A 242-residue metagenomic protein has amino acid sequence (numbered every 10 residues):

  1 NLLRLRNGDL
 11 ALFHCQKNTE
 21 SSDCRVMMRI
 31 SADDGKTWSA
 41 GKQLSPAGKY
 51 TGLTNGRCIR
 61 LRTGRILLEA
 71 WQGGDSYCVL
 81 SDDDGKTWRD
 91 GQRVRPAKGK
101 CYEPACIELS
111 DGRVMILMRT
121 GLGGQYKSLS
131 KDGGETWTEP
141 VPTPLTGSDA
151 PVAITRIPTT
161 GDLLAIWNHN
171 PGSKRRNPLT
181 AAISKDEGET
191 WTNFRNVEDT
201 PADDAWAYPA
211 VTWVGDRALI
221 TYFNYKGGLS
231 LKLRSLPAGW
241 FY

Functional and structural regions predicted by a protein language model:
N1-Y242: Asp-box/BNR beta-propeller blade signature and adjacent active/binding-site loops in extracellular glycan-interacting
